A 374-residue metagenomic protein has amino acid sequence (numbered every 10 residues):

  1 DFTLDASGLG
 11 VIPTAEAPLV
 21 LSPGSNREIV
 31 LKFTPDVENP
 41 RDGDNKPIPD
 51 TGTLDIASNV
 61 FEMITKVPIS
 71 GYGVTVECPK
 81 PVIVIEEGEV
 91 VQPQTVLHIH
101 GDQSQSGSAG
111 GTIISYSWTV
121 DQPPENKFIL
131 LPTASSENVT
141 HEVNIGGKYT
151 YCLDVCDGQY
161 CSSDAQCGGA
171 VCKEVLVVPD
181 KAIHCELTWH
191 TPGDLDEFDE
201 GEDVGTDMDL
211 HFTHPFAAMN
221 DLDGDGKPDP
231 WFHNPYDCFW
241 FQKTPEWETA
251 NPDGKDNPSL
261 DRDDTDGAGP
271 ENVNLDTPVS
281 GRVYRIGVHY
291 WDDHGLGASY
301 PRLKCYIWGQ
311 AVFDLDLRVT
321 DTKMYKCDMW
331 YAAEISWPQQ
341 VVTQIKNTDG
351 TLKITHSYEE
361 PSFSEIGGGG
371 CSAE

Functional and structural regions predicted by a protein language model:
D1-C78: Feature for long, exposed domains in two main contexts
S7, I99-G110, D121: Acidic, Ser/Thr
V20-P23, E87-V96: Short, solvent-exposed loop/linker segments at the N-terminal edge of repeated beta-sheet extracellular domains
R27, I48-G52, G147-Y151, R282-Y284: Exposed beta-strand face motif in extracellular beta-rich ectodomains
F33-V37, V120-Q122, H141-I145: Residue-level recognition of secondary-structure-to-loop junctions
A57-E62, C156-Q166: Short, solvent-exposed loop/turn segments at the edges of extracellular beta-sandwich modules
G110-H141: Surface-exposed, flexible coil segments in extracellular/virion-facing regions
P179-E374: Intrinsic-disorder/low-complexity signal
